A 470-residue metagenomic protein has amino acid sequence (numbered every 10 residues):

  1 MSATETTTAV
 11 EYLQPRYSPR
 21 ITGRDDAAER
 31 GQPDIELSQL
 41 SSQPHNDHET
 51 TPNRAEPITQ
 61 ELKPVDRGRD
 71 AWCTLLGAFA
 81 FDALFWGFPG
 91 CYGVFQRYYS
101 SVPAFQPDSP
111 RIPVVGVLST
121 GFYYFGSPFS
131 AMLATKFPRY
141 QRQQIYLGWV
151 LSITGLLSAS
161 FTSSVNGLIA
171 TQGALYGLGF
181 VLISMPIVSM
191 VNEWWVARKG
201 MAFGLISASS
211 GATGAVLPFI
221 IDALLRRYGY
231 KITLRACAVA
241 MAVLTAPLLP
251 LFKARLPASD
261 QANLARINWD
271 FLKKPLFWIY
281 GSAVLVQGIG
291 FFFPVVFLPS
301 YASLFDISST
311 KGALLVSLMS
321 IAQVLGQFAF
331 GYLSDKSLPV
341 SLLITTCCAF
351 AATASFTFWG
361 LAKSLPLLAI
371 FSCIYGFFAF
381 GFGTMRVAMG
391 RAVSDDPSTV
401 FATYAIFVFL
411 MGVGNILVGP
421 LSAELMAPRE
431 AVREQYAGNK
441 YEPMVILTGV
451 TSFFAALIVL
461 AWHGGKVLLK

Functional and structural regions predicted by a protein language model:
M1-G68, A254, G465-K470: Intrinsically disordered, low-complexity terminal tails of fungal membrane proteins
G77-F79, A83, S152-L156, V165-P186 (+5 more regions): Hydrophobic core of transmembrane alpha-helices in multi-pass small-molecule transporters, especially MFS/SLC-type
L84-Y99, K273-Y332, S337, S341 (+3 more regions): Extracytoplasmic gate region of multi-pass secondary transporters
Y92, Y99, G173, F180-W195 (+3 more regions): Intracellular juxtamembrane helix-capping segments at the cytosolic ends of symmetry-related transmembrane helices
Y123-Y140, G326-P339, F358, M426-A427: Helix-to-loop junctions at the C-terminal end of transmembrane segments in multipass secondary transporters
F125-G167: Conserved MFS/SLC helix-loop-helix module at the cytosolic interface between two early adjacent transmembrane helices
S320-Q323, Q327, K336-M389, A405-V408: C-terminal transmembrane helical hairpin of 12-TM major facilitator-type secondary transporters
S394-G438, T448: A late C-terminal transmembrane helix in Major Facilitator Superfamily
